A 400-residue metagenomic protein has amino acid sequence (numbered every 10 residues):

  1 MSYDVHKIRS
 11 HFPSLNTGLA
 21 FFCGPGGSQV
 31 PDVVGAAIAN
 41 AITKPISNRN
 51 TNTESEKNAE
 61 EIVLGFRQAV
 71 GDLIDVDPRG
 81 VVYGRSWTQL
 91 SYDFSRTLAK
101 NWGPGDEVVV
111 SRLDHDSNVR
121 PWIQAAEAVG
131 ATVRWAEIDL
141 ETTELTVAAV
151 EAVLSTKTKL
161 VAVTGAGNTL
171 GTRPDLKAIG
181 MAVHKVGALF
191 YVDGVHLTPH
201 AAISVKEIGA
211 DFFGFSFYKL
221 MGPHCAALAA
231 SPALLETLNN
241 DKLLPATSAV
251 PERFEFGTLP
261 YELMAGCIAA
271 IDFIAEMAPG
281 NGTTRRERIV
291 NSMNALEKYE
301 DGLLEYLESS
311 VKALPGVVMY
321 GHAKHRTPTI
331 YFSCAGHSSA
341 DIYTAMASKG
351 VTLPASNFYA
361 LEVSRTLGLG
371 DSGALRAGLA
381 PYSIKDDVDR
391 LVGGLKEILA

Functional and structural regions predicted by a protein language model:
M1-A400: Pyridoxal 5′-phosphate
